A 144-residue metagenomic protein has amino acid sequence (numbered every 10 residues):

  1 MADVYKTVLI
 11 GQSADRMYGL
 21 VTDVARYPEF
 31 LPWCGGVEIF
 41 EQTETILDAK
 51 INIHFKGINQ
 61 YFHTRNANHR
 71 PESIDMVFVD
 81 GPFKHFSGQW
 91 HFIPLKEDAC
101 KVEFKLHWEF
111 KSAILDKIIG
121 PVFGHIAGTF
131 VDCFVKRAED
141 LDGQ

Functional and structural regions predicted by a protein language model:
M1-T45, E97, Q144: Hydrophobic ligand-binding cavity/cleft-lining segments
D3-T7, I46-D48, Y61, S73 (+2 more regions): Intrinsic-disorder/low-complexity, polar/charged segments enriched in Ser/Thr/Lys/Arg/Asp/Glu/Gln
K6-V8, V37-E38, F62-A67, S87-P94: Hydrophobic/aromatic beta-strand elements that line small-molecule binding cavities or substrate pockets in beta-rich
I10-A14, I53-G57, N68-R70, P82 (+2 more regions): Beta-strand elements of well-folded, non-transmembrane domains
M17-V21, Y27, A49, N66 (+2 more regions): Hydrophobic pocket/interface hotspot
A25, F123, A127, V131 (+1 more regions): Short amphipathic alpha-helical signal-transduction/dimerization elements
E38-D80, C133, R137: Glycine-rich portal/gate segments that line the openings of hydrophobic small-molecule binding cavities
F78-T129: Beta-strand/loop substructures that line and gate deep hydrophobic ligand-binding cavities in soluble
